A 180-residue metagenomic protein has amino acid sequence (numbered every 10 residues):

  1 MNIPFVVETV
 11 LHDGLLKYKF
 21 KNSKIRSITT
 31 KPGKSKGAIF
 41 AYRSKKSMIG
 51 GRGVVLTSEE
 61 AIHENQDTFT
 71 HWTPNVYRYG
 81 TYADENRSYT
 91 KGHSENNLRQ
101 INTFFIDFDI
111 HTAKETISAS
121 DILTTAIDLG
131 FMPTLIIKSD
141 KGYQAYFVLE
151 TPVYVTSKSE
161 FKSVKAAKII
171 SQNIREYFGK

Functional and structural regions predicted by a protein language model:
M1-T103, T112: DNA replication initiation on ssDNA origins
Y82-D84, I117-S118, V148: Generic alpha-helix signal with a bias toward terminal, lower-confidence helices and secondary-structure junctions
S88-N96, I122-D140: Catalytic micro-motifs at enzyme active sites that drive phosphoryl/nucleotidyl and oxygen chemistry
I106, A126, P133-S159: Histidine-centered divalent-metal-coordination microenvironment in nucleic-acid enzymes
D109: Anionic group-transfer/hydrolysis microenvironments
K114-I127, T151-K180: Helical (often loop-to-helix) elements that flank the catalytic cores of nucleotide-handling enzymes
